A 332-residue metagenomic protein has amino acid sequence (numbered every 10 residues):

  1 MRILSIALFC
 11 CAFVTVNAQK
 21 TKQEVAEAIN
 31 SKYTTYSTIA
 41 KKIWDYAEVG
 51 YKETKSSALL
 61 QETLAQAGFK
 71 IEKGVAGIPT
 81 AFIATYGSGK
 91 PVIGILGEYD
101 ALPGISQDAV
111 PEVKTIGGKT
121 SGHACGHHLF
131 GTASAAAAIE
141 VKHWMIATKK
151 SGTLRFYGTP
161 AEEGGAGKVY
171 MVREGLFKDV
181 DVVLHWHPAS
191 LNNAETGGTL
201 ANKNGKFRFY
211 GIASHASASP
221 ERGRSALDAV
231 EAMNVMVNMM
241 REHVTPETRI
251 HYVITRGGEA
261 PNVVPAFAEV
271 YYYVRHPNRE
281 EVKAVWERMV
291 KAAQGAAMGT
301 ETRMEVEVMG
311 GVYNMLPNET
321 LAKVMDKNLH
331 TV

Functional and structural regions predicted by a protein language model:
M1-T21: Bacterial Sec-dependent N-terminal signal peptides
Q19-H123, H128, T132-T153: Acidic/His- and Gly-rich active-site-bordering loop/insert found across diverse amide/peptide-bond hydrolases
E24, A28-S31, T35-T38, K55 (+4 more regions): A non-catalytic, amphipathic alpha-helix used as a structural packing/dimerization or gating element in enzyme scaffolds
I29-Y33, A40, W44-A47, G68 (+6 more regions): Sec/Tat-exported extracytoplasmic proteins
I43, A84, I95, H127 (+6 more regions): Divalent metal-coordination and catalytic microenvironments
V113-G122, H128-L129, M145-F267: Histidine/acidic-residue-rich, glycine-tolerant segments that coordinate divalent metal ions
E231-V332: Metal-dependent amide/peptide-bond hydrolase catalytic core, centered on the "pita-bread" metallohydrolase fold
